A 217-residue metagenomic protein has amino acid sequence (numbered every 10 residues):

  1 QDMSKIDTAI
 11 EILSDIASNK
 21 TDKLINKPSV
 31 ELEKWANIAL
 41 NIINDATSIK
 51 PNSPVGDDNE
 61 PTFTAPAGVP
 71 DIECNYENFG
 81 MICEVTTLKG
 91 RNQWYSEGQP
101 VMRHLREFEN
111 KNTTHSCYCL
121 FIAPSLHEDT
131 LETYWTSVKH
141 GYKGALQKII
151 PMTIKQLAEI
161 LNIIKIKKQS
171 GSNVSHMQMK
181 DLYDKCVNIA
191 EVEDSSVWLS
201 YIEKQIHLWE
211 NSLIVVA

Functional and structural regions predicted by a protein language model:
D2-L213: Catalytic core segments in nucleotide and nucleic-acid processing enzymes
